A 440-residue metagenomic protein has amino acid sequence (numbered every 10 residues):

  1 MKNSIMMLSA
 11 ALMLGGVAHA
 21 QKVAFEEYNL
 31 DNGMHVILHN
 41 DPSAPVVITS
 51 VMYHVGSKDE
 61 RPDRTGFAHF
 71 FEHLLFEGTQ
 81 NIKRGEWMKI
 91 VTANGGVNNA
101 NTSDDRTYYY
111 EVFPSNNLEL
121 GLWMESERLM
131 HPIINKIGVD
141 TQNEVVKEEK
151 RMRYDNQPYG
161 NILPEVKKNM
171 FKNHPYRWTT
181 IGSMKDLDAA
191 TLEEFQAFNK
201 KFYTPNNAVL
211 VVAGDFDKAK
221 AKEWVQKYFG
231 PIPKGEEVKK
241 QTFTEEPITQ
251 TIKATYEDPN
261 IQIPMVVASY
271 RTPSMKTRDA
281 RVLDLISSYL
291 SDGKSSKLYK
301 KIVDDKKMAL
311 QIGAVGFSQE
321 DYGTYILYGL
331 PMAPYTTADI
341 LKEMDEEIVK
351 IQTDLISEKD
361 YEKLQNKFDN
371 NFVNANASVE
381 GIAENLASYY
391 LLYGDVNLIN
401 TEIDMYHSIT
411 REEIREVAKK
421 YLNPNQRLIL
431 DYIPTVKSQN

Functional and structural regions predicted by a protein language model:
M1-S4: Positively charged n-region of N-terminal signal peptides that target proteins for export
M7-G15: Bacterial N-terminal signal peptides
H19-M88, Y110-F113, L122-M124, Q196-K301 (+2 more regions): His/Glu-rich zincin catalytic helix
H39, A44-E60, G66-F70, R84-L129 (+6 more regions): M16 family metallopeptidases and their MPP-like homologs
E77-G78, L129-I137, S357: Short, polar/flexible loop-turn hinges at active-site or ligand-entry regions and domain interfaces
G121-E125, D140, K147: Divalent-metal coordination cores built from histidine and acidic residues
K147-R153, T244-Y256, N366-A375: Short, conserved secondary-structure transition motifs
